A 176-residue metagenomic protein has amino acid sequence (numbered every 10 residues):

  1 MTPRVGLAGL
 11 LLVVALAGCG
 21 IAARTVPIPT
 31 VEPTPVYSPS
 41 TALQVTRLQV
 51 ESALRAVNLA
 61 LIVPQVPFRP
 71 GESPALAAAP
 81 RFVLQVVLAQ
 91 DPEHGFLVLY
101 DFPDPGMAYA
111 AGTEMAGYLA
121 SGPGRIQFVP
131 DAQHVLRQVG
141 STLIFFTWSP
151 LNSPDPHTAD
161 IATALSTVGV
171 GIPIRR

Functional and structural regions predicted by a protein language model:
M1-A8: Bacterial N-terminal signal peptides that target proteins for export
A15-G18: C-terminal motif of bacterial Sec signal peptides marking the signal peptidase cleavage site
G20-A22: Bacterial signal peptide processing site
R24-L48, S52-L59, W148-S149: Structured alpha/beta or helical-core interaction and ligand-binding surfaces enriched in interleaved
P27-S38, A120-R176: A short, solvent-exposed beta-edge/loop patch
S40-R47, P92, P105-A108, L151-T158: Solvent-exposed, acidic/flexible segments
R47-F128: Short, solvent-exposed recognition patches
